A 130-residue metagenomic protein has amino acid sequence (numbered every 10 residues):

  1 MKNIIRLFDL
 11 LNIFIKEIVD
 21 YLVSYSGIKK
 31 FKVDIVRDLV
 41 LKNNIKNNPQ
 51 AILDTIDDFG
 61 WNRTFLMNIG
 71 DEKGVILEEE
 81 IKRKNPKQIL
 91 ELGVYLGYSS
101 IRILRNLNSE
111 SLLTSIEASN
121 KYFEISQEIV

Functional and structural regions predicted by a protein language model:
M1-V130: A short alpha-helical cap/connector motif
